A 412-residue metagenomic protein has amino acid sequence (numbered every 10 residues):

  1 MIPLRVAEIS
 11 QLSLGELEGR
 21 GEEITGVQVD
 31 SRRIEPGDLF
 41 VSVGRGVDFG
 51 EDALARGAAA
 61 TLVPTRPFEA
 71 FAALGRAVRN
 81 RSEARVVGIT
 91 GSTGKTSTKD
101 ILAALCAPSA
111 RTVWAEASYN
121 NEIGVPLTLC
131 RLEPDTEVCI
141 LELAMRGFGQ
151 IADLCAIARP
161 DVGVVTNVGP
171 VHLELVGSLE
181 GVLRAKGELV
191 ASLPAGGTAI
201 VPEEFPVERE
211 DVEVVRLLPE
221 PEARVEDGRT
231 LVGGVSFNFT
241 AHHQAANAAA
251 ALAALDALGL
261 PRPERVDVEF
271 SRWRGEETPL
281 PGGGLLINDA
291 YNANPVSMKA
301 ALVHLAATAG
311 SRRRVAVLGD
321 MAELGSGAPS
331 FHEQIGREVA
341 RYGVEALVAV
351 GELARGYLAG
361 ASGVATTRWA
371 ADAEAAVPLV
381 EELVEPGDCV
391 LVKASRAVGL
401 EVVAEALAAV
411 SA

Functional and structural regions predicted by a protein language model:
M1-A77, T308-A309, L324, E338 (+2 more regions): N-terminal leader/targeting and accessory segments in enzymes
I9, D38, A53, L74 (+13 more regions): Residue-level signal for inorganic ion chemistry
L12, E16, V162-L285, S311-R312 (+2 more regions): Acidic, Mg2+-coordinating active-site environments of NTP-dependent enzymes
R33-F40, C130-C139, L305-G325: Mobile, glycine- and charge-enriched loop segments and immediately flanking short secondary-structure elements within
R45-G46, S271-W273, G282, A290-G363 (+2 more regions): Active-site beta-alpha connecting loops in nucleotide-dependent enzymes
L62-T65, T367-A376: Short acidic-hydrophobic, aromatic-tinged amphipathic segments that line or gate anion-handling sites
P67-T198, V207-D211, E405-A412: Phosphate-binding loop of NTP-binding sites
V377-L383: Short amphipathic alpha-helix with an adjacent loop that forms part of the alpha/beta core around
